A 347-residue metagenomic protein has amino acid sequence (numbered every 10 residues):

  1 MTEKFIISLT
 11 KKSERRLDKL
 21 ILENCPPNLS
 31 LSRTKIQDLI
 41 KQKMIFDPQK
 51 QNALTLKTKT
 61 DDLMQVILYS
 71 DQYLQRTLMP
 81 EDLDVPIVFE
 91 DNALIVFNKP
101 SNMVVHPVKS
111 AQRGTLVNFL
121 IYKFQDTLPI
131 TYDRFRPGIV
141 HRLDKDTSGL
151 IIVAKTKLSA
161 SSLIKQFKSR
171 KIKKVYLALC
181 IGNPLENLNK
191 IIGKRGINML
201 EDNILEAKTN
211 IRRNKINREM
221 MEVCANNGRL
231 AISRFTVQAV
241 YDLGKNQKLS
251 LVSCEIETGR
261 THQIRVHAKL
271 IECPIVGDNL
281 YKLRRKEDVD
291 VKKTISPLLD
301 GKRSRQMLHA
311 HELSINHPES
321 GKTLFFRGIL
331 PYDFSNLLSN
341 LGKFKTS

Functional and structural regions predicted by a protein language model:
T2-S347: RNA pseudouridine synthases
